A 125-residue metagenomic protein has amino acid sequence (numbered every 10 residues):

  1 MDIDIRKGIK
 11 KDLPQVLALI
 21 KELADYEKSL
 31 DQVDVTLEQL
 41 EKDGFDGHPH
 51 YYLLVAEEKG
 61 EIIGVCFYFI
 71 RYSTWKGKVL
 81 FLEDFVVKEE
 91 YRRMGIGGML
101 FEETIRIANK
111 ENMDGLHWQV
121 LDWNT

Functional and structural regions predicted by a protein language model:
D4-V16: A short beta-loop-alpha structural element at the N-terminal edge of CoA-dependent acyl/N-acetyltransferase catalytic
L17-K42: Conserved GNAT-fold acetyl-CoA-binding loop/helix
G44-V55: A short helix-loop-beta-strand connector motif used in the catalytic cores of GNAT acetyltransferases and, in some
V55, E61-F69: Conserved beta-strand in the GNAT
F85-R92: A short, internal acetyl-CoA/4′-phosphopantetheine-binding micro-motif in the GNAT/acyltransferase core
R93-R106: Conserved acetyl-CoA-binding loop-helix of GNAT-fold acetyltransferases
G98, K110, D122-T125: Conserved active-site alpha-helix within GNAT-family acetyltransferase domains
A108-V120: Conserved GNAT acetyl-CoA-binding A-motif
